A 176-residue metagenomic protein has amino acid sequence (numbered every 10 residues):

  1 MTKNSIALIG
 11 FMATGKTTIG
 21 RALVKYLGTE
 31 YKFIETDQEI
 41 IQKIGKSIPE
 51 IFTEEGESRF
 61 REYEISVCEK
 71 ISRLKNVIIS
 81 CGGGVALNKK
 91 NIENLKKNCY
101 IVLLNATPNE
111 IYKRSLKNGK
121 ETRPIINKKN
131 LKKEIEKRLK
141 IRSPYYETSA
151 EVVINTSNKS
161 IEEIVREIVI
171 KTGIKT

Functional and structural regions predicted by a protein language model:
T2-K3, A22, Y26, K140-T176: NTP-dependent small-molecule kinase module
L8: Hydrophobic anchor at the beta1->P-loop junction of P-loop NTPases
F11: P-loop (Walker A) phosphate-binding loop of NTP-binding proteins
T14: ATP-binding Walker
T17: Walker A/P-loop
E35-G84, K89-K96, N109, P124 (+2 more regions): ATP-dependent small-molecule kinase phosphotransfer cores that center on conserved nucleotide phosphate-binding segments
V77, Y100, E151-V152: Well-ordered beta-strand positions
N98-S143: A glycine- and Lys/Arg-enriched "phosphate-lid" helix/loop adjacent to the NTP-binding pocket of small-molecule kinases
